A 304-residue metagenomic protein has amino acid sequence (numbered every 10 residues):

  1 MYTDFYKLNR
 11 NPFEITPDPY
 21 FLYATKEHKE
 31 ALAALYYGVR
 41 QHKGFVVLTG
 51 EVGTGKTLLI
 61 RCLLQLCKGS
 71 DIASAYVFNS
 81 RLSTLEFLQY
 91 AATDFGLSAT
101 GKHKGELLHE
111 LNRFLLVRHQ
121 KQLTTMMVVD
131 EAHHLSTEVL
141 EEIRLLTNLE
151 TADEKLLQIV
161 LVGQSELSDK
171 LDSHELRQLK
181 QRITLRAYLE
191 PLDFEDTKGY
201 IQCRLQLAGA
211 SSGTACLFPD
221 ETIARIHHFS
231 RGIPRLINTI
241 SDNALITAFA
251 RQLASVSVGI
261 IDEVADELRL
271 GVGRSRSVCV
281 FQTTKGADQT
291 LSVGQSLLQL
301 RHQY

Functional and structural regions predicted by a protein language model:
Y2-F13, D18, Y23, V256-Y304: Trafficking entry modules
L8-F13, I72, L82-G101: Conserved NTP-binding/hydrolysis module of P-loop NTPases
Y20, A152, A210-T283: C-terminal helical "lid" subdomain and adjoining coupling/linker elements of P-loop NTPases
Q41-L63, S80: Walker A/P-loop nucleotide-binding motif
V47-V52, L58, E106-E110, H134-V139 (+1 more regions): Sensor-1/coupling segment of RecA-like P-loop NTPase cores
L64-C67, L167-R182, P191: Short regulatory helix/loop adjacent to the ATP-binding pocket of P-loop NTPases
V77-R81, L171, T184-T197: Conserved AAA+ ATPase "SRH/arginine-finger" region at the nucleotide-binding site
S83-T84, A99-E142, T151-E154, D193-T197 (+2 more regions): Mid-core helix/loop region of P-loop NTP-binding domains shared across ATPases and GTPases
